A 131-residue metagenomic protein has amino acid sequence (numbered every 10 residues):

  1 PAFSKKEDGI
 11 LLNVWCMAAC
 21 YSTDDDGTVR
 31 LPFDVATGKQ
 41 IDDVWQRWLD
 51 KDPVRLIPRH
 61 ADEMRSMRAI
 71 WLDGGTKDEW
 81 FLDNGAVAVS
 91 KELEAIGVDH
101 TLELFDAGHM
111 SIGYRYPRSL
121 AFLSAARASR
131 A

Functional and structural regions predicted by a protein language model:
P1-A131: Non-catalytic cap/lid and distal C-terminal segments of serine-dependent acyl enzymes
